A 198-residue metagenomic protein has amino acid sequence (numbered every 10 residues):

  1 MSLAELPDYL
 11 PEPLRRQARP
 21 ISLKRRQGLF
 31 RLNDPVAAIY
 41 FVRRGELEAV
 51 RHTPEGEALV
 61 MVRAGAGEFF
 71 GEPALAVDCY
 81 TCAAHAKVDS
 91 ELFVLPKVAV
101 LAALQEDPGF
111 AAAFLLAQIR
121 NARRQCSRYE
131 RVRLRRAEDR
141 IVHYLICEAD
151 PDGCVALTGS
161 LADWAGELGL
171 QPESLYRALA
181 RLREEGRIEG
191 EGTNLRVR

Functional and structural regions predicted by a protein language model:
M1-Q27, F69-F70, A74-A76: Cyclic nucleotide-binding regulatory module and flanking cytosolic helices
P20, I39, R63, V94 (+1 more regions): Short aromatic/basic micro-patch
Q27-D89: Cyclic nucleotide-binding regulatory domains
Y80, V98-R136: A small-molecule sensor/coupling module
D89-L95: A short hydrophobic beta-strand segment most commonly corresponding to one strand of the jelly-roll/cupin
R133, A137-R140, Y144, S160: N-terminal positioning helix adjacent to the helix-turn-helix/winged-helix DNA-binding module
I146-R198: Phosphate-/nucleic-acid-contacting segments
